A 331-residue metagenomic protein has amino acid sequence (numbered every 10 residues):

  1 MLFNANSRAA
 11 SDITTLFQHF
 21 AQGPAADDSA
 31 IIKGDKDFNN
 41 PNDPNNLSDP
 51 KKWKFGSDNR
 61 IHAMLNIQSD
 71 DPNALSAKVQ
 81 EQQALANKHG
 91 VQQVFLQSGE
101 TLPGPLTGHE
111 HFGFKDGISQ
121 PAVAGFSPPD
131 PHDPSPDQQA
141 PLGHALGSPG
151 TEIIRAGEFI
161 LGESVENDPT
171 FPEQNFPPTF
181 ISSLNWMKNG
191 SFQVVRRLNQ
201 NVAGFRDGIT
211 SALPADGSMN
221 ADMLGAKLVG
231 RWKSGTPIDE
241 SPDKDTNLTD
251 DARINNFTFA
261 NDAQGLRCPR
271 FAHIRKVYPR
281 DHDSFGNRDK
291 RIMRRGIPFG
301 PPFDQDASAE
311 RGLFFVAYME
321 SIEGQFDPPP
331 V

Functional and structural regions predicted by a protein language model:
M1-V331: Long, low-complexity, Ser/Thr/Gly/Pro-rich intrinsically disordered segments that act as flexible linkers and assembly
